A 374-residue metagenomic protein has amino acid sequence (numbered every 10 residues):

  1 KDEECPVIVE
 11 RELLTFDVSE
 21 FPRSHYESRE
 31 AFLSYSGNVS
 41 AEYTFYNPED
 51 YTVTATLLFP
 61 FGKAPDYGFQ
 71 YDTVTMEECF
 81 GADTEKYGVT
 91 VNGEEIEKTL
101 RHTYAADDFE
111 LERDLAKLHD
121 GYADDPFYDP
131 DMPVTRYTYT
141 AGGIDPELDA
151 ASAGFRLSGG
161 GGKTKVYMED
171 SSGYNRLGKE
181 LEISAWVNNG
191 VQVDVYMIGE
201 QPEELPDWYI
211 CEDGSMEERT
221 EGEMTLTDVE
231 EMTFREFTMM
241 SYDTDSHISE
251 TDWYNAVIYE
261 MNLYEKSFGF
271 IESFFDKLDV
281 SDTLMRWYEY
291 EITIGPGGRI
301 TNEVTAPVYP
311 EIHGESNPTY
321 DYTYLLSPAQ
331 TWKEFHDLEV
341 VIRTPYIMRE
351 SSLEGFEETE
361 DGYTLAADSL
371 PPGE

Functional and structural regions predicted by a protein language model:
K1-E374: Lumenal/extracellular ectodomains and adaptor appendage modules of the eukaryotic vesicle/secretory system
